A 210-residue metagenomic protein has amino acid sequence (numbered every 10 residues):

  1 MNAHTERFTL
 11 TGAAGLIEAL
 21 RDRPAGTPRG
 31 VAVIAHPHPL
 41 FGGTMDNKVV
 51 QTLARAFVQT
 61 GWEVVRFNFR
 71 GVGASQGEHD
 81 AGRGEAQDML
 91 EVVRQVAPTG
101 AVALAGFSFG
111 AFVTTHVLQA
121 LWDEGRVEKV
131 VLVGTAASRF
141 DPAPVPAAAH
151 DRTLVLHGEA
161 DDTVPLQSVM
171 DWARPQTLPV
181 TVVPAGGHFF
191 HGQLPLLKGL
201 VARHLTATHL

Functional and structural regions predicted by a protein language model:
L10-G12, L16-T99: Serine-hydrolase catalytic machinery in alpha/beta-hydrolase-like enzymes
R70, T181-G187: Short glycine-rich catalytic loops that host catalytic nucleophiles or stabilize transition states across multiple
L104-G106, V133: Short beta-strand immediately N-terminal to the catalytic nucleophile in serine-hydrolase-like folds
G106-T114: Gly/Ala-rich beta-loop-alpha elbow adjacent to hydrolase catalytic centers
S138-R139, E159-V164, H188-F189: Acidic catalytic loop of the alpha/beta-hydrolase fold
A149-H150, L154-H157, D161: Short beta-strand/loop motif that positions the catalytic acidic residue of the alpha/beta-hydrolase fold
E159-L178: Conserved loop-alpha-helix segment in the C-terminal half of the alpha/beta-hydrolase fold that carries the catalytic
G186-K198: Catalytic histidine-centered segment of alpha/beta-hydrolase-like enzymes
